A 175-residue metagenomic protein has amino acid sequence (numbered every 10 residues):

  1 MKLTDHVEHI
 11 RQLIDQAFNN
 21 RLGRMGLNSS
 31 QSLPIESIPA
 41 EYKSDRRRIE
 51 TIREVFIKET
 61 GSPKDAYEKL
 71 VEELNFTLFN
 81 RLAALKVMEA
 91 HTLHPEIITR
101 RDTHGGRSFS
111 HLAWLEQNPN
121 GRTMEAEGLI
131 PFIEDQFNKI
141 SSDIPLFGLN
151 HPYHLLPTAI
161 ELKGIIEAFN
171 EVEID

Functional and structural regions predicted by a protein language model:
M1-D175: Preference for the N-terminal adenyl/adenosyl cofactor-binding alpha/beta module
